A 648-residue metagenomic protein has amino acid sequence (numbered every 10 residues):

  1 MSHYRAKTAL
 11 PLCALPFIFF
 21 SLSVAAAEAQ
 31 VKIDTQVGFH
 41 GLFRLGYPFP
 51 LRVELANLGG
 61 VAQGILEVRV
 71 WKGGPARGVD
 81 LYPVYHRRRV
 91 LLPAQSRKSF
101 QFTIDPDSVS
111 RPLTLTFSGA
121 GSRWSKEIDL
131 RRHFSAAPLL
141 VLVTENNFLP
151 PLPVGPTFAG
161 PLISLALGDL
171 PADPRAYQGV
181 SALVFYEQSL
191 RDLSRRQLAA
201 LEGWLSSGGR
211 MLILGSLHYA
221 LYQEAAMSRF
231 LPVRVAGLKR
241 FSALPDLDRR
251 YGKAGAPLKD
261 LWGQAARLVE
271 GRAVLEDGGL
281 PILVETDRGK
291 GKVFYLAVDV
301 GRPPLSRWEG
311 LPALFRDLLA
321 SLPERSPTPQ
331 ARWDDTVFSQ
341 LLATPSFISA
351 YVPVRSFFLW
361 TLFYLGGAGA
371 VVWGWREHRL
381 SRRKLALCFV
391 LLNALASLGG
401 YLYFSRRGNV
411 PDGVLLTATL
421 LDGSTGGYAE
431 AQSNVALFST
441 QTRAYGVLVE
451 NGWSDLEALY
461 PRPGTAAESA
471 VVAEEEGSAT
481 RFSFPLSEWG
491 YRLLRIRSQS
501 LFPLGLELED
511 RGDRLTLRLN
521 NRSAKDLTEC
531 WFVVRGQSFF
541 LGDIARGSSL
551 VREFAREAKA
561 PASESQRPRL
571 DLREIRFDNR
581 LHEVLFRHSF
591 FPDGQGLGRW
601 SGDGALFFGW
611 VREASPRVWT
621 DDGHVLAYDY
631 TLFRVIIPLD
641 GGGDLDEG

Functional and structural regions predicted by a protein language model:
Y47-P50, S108-S189, S216-L217, V233 (+1 more regions): Aromatic-Pro/Gly-enriched surface loop or interdomain linker that acts as a lid/target-recognition segment
V61-G78, E529-S538: Short acidic, flexible loop segments centered on an aromatic residue
K72-S108, Q537-E564: Intrinsically disordered, low-complexity Pro/Gly/Ser/Thr-rich segments with frequent PxxP/GP/PP motifs and embedded
V154-T157, R175, F185-G278, L314: A glycine-rich, often tryptophan-bearing local segment used as a flexible ligand/cofactor-contacting loop or short
G179-V180, R210-M211, Q264-A370: A glycine-centered loop/beta-turn motif at secondary-structure junctions
L341-A350, L437-G648: Accessory, solvent-exposed terminal regions and/or long lumenal/extracellular loops of proteins
R382-R406: Internal/C-terminal transmembrane anchor helices
A386, F404-T425: Alpha-helical transmembrane signal-anchor/signal-peptide segments
